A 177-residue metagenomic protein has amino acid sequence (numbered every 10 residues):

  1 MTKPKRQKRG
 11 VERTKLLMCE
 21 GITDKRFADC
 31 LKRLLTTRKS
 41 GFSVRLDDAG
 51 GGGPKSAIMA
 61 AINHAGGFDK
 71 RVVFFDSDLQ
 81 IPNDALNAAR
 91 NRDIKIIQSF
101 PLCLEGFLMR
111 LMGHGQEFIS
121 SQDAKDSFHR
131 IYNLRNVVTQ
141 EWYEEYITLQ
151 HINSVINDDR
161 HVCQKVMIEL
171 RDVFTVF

Functional and structural regions predicted by a protein language model:
T2-T14, K25, D29-R45, I58-V72 (+1 more regions): C-terminal accessory helical subdomains adjacent to catalytic cores in phosphodiester- and nucleotide-handling enzymes
L16-E20: Short hydrophobic beta-strand that contains or immediately precedes a catalytic carboxylate
